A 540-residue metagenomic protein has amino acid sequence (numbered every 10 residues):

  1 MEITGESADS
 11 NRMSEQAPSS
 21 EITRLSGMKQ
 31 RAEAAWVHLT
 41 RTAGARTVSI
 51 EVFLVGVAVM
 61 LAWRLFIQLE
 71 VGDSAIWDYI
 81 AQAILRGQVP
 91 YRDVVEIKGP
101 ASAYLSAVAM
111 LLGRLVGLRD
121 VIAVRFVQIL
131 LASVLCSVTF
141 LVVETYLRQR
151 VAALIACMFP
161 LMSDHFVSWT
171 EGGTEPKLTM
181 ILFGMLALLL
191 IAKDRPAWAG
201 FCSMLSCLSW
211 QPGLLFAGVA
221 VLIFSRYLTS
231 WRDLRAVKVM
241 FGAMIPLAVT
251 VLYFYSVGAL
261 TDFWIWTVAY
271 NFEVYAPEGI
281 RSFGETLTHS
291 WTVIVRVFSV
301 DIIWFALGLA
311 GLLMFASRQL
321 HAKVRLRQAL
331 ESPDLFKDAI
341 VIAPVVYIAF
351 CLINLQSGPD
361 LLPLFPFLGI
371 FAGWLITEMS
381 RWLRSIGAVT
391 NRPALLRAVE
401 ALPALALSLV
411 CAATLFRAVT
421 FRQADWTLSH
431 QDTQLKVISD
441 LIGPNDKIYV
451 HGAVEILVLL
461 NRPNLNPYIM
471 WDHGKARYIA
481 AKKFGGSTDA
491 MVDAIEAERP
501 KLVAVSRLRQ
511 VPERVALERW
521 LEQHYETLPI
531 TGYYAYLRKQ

Functional and structural regions predicted by a protein language model:
Q30-H38, F216-L247, M314-R327, I370 (+1 more regions): Perimembrane helix-loop-helix junctions
I97, A199, G218, A424-Y478 (+1 more regions): Short periplasmic/luminal acceptor-recognition loop of GT-C membrane glycosyltransferases, typified by
F126-L147: Transmembrane-helix motifs of polytopic, lipid-linked glycan transferases
A153-D164, S203, C207: Short helix- or helix-capping micro-motifs that position conserved polar/aromatic residues at function-defining sites
T179-W198, C202, L368-F371: Specific aromatic-rich, kink-prone transmembrane helix
L215, Y347-L395: Hydrophobic/aromatic-rich transmembrane helices and adjacent perimembrane loops
M240, M244-I245, T377-R417: Signature aromatic-anchored transmembrane alpha helix within multi-pass, membrane-resident enzymes that catalyze glycan
R296-P333, V341-Y347: Hydrophobic, aromatic-rich transmembrane alpha-helices and their immediate juxtamembrane boundary segments
